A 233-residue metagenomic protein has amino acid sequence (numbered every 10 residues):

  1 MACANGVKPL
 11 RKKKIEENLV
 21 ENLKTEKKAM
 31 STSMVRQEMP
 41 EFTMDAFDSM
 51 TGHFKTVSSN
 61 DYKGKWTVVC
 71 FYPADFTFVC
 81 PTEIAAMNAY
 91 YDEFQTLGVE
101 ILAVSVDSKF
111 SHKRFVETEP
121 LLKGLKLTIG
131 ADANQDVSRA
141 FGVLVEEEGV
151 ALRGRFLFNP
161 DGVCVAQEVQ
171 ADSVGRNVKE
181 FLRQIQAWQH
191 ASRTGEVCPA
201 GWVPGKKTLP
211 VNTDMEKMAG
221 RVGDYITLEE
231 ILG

Functional and structural regions predicted by a protein language model:
M1-G233: Chalcogenol-based redox active-site neighborhoods
